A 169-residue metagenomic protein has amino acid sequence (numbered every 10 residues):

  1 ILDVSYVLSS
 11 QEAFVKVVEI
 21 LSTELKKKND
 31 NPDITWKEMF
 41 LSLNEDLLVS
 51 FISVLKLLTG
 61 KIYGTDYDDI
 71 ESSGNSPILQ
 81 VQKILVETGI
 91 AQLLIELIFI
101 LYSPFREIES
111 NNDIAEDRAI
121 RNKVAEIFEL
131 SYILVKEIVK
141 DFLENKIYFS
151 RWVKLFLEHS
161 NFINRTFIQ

Functional and structural regions predicted by a protein language model:
I1-Q169: Elongated alpha-helical scaffolds that mediate protein-protein interactions in large eukaryotic proteins, primarily
